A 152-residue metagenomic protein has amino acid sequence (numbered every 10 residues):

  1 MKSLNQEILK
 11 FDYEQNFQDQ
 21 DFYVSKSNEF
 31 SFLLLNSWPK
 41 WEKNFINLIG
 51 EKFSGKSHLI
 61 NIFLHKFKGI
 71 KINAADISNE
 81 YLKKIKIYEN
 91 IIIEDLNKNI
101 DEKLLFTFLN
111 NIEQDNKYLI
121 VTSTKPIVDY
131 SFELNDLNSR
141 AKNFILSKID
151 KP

Functional and structural regions predicted by a protein language model:
M1-S37, E42: A short, basic N-terminal segment
L33, H58, I62, K66: Active-site signature of alpha/beta-hydrolase-fold catalytic machinery across serine- and Asp/Cys-nucleophile hydrolases
K43-I60: Walker A/P-loop nucleotide-binding motif
K43-N47, G69-K71, N90, Y118-I120: Residue-level preference for the first positions of well-ordered beta-strands
L64-A75: Post-Walker A helix-loop "phosphate-sensing" segment adjacent to the P-loop in P-loop NTPases
K84-F108, D115-T124: Conserved P-loop NTPase "ATPase switch" module shared by AAA+ and STAND
I127-K142: Short regulatory helix/loop adjacent to the ATP-binding pocket of P-loop NTPases
D129, N143-P152: Conserved AAA+ ATPase "SRH/arginine-finger" region at the nucleotide-binding site
